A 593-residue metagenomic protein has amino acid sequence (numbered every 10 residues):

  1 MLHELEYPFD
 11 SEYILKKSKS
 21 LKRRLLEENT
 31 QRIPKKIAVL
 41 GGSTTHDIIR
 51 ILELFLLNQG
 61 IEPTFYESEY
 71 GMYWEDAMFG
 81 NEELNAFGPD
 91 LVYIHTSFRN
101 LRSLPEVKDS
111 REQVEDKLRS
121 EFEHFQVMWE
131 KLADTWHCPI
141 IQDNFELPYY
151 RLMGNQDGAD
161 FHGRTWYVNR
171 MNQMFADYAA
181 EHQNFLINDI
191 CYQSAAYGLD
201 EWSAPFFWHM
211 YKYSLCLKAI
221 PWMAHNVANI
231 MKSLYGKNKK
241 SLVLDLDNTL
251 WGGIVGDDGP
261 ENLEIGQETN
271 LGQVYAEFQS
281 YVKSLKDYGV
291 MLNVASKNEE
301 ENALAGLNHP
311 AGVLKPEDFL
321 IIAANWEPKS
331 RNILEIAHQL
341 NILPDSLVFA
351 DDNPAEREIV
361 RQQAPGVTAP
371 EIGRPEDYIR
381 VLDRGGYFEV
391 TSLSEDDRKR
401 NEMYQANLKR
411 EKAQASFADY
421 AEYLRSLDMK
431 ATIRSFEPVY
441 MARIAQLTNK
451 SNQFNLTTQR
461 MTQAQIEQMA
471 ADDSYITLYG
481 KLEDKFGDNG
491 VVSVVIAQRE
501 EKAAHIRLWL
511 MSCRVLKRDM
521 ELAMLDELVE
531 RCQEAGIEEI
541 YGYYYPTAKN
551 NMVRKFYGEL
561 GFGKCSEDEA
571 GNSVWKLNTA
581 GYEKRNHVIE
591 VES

Functional and structural regions predicted by a protein language model:
L2-S68: Serine-esterase "nucleophile elbow" of acetyl-processing enzymes
L26-P34, I51, Q59-G60, T64-S68 (+2 more regions): Alpha-helical cap/lid subdomain in secreted, periplasmic, or secretory-pathway luminal O-acyl-processing enzymes
K239-V255: Asp-based phosphoryl-transfer active-site loop
Q273, E277-N308, I322-A323, V360 (+4 more regions): Substrate-recognition element of Asp-dependent hydrolases with the DxDx(T/V) motif
I333-P354, V360: Conserved Lys-Pro-Asp/Glu-containing loop-to-beta segment of HAD-superfamily phosphomonoesterases, centered on
R361, V367-L427, E530-S593: Terminal substrate-recognition subdomain of acyl/acetyltransferases
T432-S512: A conserved beta-strand-loop-helix scaffold within acyl/acetyltransferase catalytic domains
K485, V491-D568: Acyl-donor binding region in acyl/amide transferases
